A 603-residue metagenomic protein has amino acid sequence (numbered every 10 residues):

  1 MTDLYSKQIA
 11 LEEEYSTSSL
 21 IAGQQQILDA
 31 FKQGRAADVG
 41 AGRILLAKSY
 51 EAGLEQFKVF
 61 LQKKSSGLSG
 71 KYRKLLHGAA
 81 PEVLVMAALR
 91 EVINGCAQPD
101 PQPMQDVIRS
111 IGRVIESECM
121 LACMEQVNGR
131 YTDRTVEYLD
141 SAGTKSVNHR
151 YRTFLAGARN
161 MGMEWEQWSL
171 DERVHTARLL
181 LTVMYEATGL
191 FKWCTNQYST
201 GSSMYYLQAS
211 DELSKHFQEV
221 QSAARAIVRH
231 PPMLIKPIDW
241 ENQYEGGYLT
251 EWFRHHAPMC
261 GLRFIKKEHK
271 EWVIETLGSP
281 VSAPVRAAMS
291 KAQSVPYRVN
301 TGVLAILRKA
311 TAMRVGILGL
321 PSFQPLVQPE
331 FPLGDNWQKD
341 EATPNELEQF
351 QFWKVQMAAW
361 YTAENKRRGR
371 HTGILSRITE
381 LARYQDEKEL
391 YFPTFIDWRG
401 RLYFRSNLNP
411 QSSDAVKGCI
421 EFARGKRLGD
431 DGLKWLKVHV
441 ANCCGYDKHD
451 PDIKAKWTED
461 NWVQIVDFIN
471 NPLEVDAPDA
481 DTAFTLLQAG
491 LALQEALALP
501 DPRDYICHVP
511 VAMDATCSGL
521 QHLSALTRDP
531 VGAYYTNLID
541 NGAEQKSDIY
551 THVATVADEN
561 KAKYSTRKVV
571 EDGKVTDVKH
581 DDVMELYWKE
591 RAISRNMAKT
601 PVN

Functional and structural regions predicted by a protein language model:
M1-N603: Non-catalytic nucleic-acid-binding interfaces of large nucleic-acid enzymes and RNP effectors
